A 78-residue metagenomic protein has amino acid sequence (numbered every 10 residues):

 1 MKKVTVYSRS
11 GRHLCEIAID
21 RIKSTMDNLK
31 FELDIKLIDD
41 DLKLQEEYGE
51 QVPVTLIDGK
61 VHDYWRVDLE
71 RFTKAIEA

Functional and structural regions predicted by a protein language model:
M1-S24: Local sequence-structure signature of Cys/Sec-based thiol-disulfide redox active-site neighborhoods
K3, N28-E32: A generic structural signal for alpha->beta connector loops
F31-L42: Thiol-based oxidoreductase modules, predominantly thioredoxin-like and allied folds used for disulfide exchange
Q45: Short conserved loop adjoining the S-adenosyl-L-methionine
Y48: Surface-exposed interaction regions that form or flank ligand-binding interfaces
P53-K60: A short, hydrophobic beta-strand/beta-hairpin element that forms part of a small beta-sheet core
K60-A78: Non-catalytic, surface beta->alpha helical segment in thiol-disulfide oxidoreductase systems
